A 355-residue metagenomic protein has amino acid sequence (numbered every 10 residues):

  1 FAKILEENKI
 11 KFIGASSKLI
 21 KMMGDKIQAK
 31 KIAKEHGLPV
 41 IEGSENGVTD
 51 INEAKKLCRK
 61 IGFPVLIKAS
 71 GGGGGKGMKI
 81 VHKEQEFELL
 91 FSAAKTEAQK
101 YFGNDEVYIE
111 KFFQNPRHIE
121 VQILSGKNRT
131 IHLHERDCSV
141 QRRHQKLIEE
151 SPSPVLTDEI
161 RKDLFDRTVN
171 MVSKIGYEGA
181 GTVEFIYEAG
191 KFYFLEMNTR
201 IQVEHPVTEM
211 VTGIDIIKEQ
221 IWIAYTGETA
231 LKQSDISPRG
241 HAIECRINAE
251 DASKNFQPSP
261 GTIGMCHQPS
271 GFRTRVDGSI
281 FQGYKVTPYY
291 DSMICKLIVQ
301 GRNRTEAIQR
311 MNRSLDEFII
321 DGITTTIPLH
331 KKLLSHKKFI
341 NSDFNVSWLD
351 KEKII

Functional and structural regions predicted by a protein language model:
F1-D25, P39-N46: A short, GP-enriched loop/loop-strand-helix hinge that lies immediately N-terminal to, or at the N-terminal rim
E6, K34, R59: Anion (oxyanion) recognition and catalysis
I10, G14, H36-G37, A69 (+2 more regions): ATP-dependent carboxylate activation and anion-phosphoryl transfer catalytic cores that bind Mg-ATP to form
M22, G47, I80, Q300-G301: A structural signal for short, well-ordered beta-strand elements
Q28-N46, P154-L156: Conserved thiamine diphosphate
N46-I51, Q114-P116: Short acidic loop-to-helix transition motifs that present clustered carboxylates
D50-E53, E86: Short acidic active-site motifs
L57-L66: Acidic/histidine-enriched active-site and ligand-binding environments that engage anionic O-linkages
